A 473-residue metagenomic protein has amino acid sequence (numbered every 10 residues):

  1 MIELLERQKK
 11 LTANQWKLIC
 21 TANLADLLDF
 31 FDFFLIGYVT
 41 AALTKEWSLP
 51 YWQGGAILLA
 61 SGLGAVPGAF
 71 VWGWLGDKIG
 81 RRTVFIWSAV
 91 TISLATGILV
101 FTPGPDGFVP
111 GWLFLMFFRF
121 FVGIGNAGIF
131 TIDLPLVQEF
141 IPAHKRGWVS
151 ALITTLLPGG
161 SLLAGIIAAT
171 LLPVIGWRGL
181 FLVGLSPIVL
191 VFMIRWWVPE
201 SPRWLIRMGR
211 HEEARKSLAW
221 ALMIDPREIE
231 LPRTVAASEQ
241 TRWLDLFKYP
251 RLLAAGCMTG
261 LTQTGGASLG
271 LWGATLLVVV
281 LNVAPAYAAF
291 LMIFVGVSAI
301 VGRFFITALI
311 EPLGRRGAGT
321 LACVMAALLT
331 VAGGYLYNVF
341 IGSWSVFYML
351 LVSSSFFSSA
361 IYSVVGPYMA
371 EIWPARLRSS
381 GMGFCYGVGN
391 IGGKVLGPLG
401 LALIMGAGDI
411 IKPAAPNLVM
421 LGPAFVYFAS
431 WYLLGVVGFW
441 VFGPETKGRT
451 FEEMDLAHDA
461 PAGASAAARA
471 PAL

Functional and structural regions predicted by a protein language model:
M1-K10, R195-R251, R449-L473: Intracellular cytosolic loops and amphipathic helices of Major Facilitator Superfamily
M1-Y38: Cytosolic juxtamembrane N-terminal segment immediately preceding the first transmembrane helix of multi-pass
I36-G37, F247-I300, G393-P398: Extracytoplasmic gate region of multi-pass secondary transporters
A69-G80, R303-R315: Helix-to-loop junctions at the C-terminal end of transmembrane segments in multipass secondary transporters
K78-A89, W148, P312-V324: Cytoplasmic membrane-interface "Motif A"-like loop-to-helix N-cap segments of 12-TM Major Facilitator Superfamily
V90-F108, M325-F340: C-terminal ends and interior cores of transmembrane alpha-helices in multi-pass membrane transporters/permeases
P110-A127, W344-A360: Hydrophobic core of transmembrane alpha-helices in multi-pass small-molecule transporters, especially MFS/SLC-type
K145-P173, S186-I188, Y386-G397: Glycine-rich segments within core transmembrane alpha-helices of 12-TM secondary carriers
